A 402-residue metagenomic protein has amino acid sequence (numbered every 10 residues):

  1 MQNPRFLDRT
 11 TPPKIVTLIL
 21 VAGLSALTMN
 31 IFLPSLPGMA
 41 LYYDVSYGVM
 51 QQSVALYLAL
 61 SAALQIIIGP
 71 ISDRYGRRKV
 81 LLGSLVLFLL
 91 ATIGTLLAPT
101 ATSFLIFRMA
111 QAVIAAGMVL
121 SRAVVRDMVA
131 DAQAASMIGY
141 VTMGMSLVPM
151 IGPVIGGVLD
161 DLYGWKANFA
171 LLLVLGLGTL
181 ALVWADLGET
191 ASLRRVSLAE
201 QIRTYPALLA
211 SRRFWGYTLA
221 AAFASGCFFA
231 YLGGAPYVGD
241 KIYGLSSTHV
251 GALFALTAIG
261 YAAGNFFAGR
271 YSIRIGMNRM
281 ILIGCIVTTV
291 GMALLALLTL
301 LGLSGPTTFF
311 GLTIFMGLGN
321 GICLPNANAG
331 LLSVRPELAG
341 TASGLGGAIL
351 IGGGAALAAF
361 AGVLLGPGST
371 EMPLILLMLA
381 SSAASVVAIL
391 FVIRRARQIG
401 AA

Functional and structural regions predicted by a protein language model:
Q2-D8, G188-T218: Juxtamembrane intracellular "pre-TM" segments in multi-pass secondary transporters
G38, I66-P70, R74, V158 (+1 more regions): Membrane-interface helix termini in secondary transporters
A63-A101: Conserved MFS/SLC helix-loop-helix module at the cytosolic interface between two early adjacent transmembrane helices
L87, A91-G94, T102-A110, T307-T313: Paired small-residue
S103, G139-A185: Helix-loop-helix hairpin linking two adjacent transmembrane segments in secondary transporters
F107-G144: Cytoplasmic helix-loop-helix junction between adjacent transmembrane helices in 12-TM secondary transporters
N328, L332-G368, M378: A late C-terminal transmembrane helix in Major Facilitator Superfamily
